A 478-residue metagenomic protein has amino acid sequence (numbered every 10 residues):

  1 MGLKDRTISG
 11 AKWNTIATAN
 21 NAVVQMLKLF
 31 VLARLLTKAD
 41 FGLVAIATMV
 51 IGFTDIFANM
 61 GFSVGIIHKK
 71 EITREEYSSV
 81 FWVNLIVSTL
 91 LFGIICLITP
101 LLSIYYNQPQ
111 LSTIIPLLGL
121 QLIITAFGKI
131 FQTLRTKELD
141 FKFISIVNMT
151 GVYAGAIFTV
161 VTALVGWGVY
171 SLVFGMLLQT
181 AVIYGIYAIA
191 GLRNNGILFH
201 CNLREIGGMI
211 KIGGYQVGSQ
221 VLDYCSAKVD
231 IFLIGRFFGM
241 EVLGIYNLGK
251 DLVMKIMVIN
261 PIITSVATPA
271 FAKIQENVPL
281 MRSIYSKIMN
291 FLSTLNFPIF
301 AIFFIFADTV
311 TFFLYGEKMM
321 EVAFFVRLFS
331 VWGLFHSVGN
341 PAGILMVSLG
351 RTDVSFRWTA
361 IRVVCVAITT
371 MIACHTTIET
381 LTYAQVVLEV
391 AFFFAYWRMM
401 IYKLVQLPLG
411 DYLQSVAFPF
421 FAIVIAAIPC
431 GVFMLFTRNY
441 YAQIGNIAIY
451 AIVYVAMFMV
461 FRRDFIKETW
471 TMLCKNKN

Functional and structural regions predicted by a protein language model:
M1-L3, T7, K142, G185-K228 (+4 more regions): Interhelical loop/hinge segments that connect adjacent transmembrane helices in multipass membrane
L3-F62, V87-T99, G151-V160, G175-I183 (+2 more regions): Signature of the first transmembrane helix
K4, I8, G65-R74, I124-T150 (+3 more regions): Membrane-interface junctions at transmembrane-helix termini in multi-pass inner-membrane proteins
G10-Q25, L172-Q179, I183, Y187 (+4 more regions): Transmembrane helical elements of multi-pass membrane transporters/channels
M26, W82-N107, T113, I157-V161 (+7 more regions): Alpha-helical transmembrane segments of multi-pass membrane transport and lipid-handling proteins
H68-N84, I245-A360, K475: Specific pore-lining/lateral-gate transmembrane helices of multi-pass inner-membrane transport and insertion machines
N84-D223, A227-K228: Hydrophobic transmembrane helix module of multi-pass membrane transport proteins
L407-P408, Y412, I428-N478: Membrane-proximal transmembrane or re-entrant/amphipathic helices at the cytosolic face
